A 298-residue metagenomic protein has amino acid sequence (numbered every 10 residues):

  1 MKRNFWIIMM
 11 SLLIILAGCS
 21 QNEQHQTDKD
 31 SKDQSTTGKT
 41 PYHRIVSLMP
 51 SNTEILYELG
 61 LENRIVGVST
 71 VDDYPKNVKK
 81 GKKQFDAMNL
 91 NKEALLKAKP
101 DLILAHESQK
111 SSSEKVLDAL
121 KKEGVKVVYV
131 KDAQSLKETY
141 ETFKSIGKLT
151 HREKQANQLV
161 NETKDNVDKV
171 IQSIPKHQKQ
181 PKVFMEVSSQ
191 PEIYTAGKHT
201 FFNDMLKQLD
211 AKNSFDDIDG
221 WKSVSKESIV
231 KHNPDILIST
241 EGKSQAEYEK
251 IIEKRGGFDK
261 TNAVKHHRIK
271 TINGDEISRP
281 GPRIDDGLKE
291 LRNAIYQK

Functional and structural regions predicted by a protein language model:
M1-F5: Positively charged n-region of N-terminal signal peptides that target proteins for export
W6, L16-K32: Bacterial lipoprotein signal-peptidase II cleavage site
R44-A98, L102-Q109: A short, structured surface patch at a secondary-structure boundary
R44-L59, K154-L209: Basic- and aromatic-lined ligand-binding clefts that recognize polyanionic substrates
S69-Y74, Y194-W221: Alpha-helical, coiled-coil/dimerization segments enriched in small aliphatic residues
K92, L96-A105, V125, K226-S239: Proline-aspartate-enriched helix->loop->beta-strand connector
S112-K115, K131-S145, Q180-F201, Q245-Y248: Extracytoplasmic ligand-binding site segments that recognize negatively charged/polar headgroups
Q134, E138-H151, N157, S239-K298: Structured C-terminal subdomain patch of bacterial secreted/periplasmic proteins
